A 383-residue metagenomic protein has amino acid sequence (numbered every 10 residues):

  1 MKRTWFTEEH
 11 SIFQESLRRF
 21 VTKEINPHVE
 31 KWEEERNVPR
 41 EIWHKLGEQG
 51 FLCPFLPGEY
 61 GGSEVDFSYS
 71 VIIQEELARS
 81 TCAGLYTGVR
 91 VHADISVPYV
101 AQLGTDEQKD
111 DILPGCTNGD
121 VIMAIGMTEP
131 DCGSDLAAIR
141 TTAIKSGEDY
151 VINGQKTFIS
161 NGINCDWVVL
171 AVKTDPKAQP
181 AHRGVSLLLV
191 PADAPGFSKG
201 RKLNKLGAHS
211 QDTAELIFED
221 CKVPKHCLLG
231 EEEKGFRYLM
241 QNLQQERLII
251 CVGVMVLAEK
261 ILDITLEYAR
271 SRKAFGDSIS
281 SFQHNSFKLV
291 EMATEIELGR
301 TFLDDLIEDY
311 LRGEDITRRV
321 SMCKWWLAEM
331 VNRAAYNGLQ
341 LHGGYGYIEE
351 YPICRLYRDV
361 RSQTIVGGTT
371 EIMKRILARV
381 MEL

Functional and structural regions predicted by a protein language model:
M1-T81, R90, L103-Q108, G115-D120 (+5 more regions): Alpha-helical interface subdomain recognition
V65, D135-A137, N161-D166, P180-G184 (+2 more regions): Short glycine/proline-enriched turns and hinge-like loops at secondary-structure junctions
V89-R90, C116, D131-S134, F158-N161 (+2 more regions): Short Gly/Pro-enriched turn/cap motifs at secondary-structure boundaries
D94-L103: Helix-loop "lid/cap" segments that line or gate small-molecule binding pockets
G119-M127, V169-A171: A short, Trp-centered hydrophobic/proline-enriched beta-strand micro-motif
A138, D193-P224: Flexible, small-/acidic-enriched active-site or ligand-binding loops
N153-K199: A short core secondary-structure module
L216-Y238: Long, acidic (Asp/Glu-rich), low-complexity accessory segments flanking structured domains
